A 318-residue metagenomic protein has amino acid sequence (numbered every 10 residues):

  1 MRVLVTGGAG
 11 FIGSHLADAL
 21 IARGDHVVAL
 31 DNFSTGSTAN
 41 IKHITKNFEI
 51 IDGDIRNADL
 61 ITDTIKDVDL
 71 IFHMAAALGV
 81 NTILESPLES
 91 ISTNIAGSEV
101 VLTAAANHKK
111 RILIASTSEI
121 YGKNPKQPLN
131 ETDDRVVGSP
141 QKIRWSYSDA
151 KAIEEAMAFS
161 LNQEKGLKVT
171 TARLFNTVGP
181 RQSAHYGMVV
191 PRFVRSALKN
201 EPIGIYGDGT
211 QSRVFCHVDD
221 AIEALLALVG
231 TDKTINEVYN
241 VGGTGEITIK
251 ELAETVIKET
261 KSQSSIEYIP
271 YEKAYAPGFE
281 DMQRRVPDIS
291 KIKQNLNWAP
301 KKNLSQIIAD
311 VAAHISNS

Functional and structural regions predicted by a protein language model:
M1-F175: N-terminal Rossmann-like NAD(P)+-binding domain of SDR-like oxidoreductases, especially those catalyzing
L16, L225-V229, A253-V256, I308-I315: Hydrophobic "lid"/C-terminal helical patch of Rossmann-like NAD(P)-dependent dehydrogenase/epimerase domains
D25, K291, N303-S318: Amphipathic terminal alpha-helices
P125, A152, K168, T177-P191 (+7 more regions): Glycine/proline-rich active-site loop of Rossmann-fold NAD(P)-dependent oxidoreductases
E131-G138, G166, F193-I205, E259-K273 (+1 more regions): A short C-terminal helix-loop "cap" of Rossmann-like NAD(P)-dependent dehydrogenase/epimerase domains
D208, N236-Y239, K250-A253, K261-R284: C-terminal "lid/loop" region of Rossmann-like NAD(P)-dependent oxidoreductases
V218, E272-A299, N303: Conserved C-terminal active-site "lid" loop/helix of NAD(P)H-dependent oxidoreductases that clamps the redox cofactor
A221, L225, V241, L252 (+2 more regions): Non-catalytic, hydrophobic alpha-helical segments
